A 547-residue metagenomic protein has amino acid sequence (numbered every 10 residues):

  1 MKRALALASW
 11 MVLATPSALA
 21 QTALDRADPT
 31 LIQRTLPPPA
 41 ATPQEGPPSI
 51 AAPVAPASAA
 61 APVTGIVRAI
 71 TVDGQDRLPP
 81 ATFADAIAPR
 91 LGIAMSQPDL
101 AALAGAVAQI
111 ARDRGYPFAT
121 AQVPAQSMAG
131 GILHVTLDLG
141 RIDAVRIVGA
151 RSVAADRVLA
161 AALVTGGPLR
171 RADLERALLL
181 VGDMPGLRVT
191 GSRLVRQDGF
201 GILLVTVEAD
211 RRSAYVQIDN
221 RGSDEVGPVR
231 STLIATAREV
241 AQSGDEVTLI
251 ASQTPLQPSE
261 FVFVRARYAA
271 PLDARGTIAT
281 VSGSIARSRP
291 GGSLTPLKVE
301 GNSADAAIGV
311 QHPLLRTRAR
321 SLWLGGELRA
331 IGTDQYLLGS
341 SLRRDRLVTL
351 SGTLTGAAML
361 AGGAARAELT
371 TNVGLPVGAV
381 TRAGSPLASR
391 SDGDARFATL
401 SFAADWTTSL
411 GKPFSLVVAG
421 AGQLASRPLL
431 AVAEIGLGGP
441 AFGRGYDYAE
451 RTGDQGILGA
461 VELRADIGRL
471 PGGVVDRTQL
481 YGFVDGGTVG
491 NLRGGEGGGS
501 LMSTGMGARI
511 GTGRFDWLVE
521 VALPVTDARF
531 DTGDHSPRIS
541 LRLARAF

Functional and structural regions predicted by a protein language model:
Q21-G222, A251-V262, L400, G420-G422: Periplasmic polypeptide-binding modules associated with outer-membrane biogenesis and secretion
R146, Y215, E246-I250, I278-S282 (+10 more regions): Residue-level detector of the transmembrane beta-barrel scaffold of outer-membrane proteins
G199, G227-S231, E260-V264, N302-A306 (+5 more regions): Residues that define the transmembrane beta-barrel architecture of outer-membrane proteins
R212-G222, L233, G244-P255, V264-A266 (+5 more regions): Transmembrane beta-strand segments that form the barrel wall of outer-membrane beta-barrel proteins
D224, A241, P255-Q257, R287-S293 (+10 more regions): Gram-negative outer-membrane beta-barrel proteins
S231-V240, V262-G283, N302-L314, L350-A358 (+2 more regions): Feature captures outer-membrane beta-barrel proteins of Gram-negative bacteria and organelles
V240-E246, D273-A279, L315-L322, M359-R366 (+2 more regions): Short loop/turn motifs that connect adjacent beta-strands in outer-membrane beta-barrel proteins
P386-F547: C-terminal transmembrane beta-barrel domains of outer membrane proteins
